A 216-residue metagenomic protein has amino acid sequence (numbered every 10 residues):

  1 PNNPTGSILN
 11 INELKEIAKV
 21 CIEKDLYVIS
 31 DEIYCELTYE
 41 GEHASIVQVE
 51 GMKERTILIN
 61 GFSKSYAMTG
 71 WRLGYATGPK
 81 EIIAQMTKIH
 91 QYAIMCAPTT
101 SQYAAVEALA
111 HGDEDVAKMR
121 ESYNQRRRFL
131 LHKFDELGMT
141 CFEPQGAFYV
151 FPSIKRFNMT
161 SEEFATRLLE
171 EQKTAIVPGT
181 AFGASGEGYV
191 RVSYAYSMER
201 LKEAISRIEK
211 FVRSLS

Functional and structural regions predicted by a protein language model:
P1-S216: PLP-dependent class I/II
